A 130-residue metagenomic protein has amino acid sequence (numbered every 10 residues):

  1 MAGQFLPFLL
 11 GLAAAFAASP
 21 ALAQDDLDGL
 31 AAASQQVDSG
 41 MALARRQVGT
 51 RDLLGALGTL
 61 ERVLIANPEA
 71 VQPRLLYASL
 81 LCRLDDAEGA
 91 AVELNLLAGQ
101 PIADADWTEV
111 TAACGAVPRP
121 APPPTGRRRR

Functional and structural regions predicted by a protein language model:
Q24-S39: TPR-adjacent "capping" and linker segments in tetratricopeptide-repeat scaffold/adaptor proteins
G49, R83-L84, A116-P120: Register position in tetratricopeptide repeats
R62-I65, G99: Conserved structural position within tetratricopeptide repeats
P73, D106-W107: TPR alpha-solenoid repeat register
